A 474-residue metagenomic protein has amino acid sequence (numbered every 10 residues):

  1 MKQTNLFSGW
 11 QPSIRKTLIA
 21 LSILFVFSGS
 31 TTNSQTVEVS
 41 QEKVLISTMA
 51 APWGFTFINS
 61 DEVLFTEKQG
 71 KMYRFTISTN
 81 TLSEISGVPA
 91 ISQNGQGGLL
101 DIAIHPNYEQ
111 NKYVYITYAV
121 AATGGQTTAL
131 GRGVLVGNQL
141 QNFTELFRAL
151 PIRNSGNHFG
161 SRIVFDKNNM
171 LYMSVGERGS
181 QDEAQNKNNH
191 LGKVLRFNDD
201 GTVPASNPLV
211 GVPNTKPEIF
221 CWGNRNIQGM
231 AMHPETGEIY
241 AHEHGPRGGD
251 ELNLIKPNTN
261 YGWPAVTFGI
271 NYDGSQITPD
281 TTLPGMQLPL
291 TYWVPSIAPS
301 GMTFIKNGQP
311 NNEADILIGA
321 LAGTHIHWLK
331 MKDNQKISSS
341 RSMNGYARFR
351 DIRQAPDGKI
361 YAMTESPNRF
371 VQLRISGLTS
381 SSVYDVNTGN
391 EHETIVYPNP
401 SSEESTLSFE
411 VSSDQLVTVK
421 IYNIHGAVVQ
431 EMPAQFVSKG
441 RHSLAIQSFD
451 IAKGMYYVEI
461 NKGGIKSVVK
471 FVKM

Functional and structural regions predicted by a protein language model:
M1-T36: Bacterial Sec-dependent N-terminal signal peptides
N33-V37, I375-E391: Low-complexity, Pro/Thr/Ser/Gly/Ala-rich linker/spacer regions in secreted, extracellular modular proteins
Q35-Q181, M232, G237-A241, G245 (+2 more regions): Acidic, Gly/Ser/Thr-rich repeat motifs that build Ca2+-stabilized beta-propeller blades
K43-V44, L82-P89, L140-R148, P204-L209 (+2 more regions): Beta-propeller fold detector
I77, D166, N198, P234 (+3 more regions): Short, acidic, Ser/Thr-enriched surface-loop or helix-capping motifs
G97-L99, N107-E109, R178-S339, D357 (+2 more regions): Beta-propeller domain segments
K336-P356: Conserved blade-ending motifs and adjacent loop-strand segments that build the rim/top face of beta-propeller domains
V386-Y397, S401-M474: C-terminal outer-membrane/trafficking sorting elements
